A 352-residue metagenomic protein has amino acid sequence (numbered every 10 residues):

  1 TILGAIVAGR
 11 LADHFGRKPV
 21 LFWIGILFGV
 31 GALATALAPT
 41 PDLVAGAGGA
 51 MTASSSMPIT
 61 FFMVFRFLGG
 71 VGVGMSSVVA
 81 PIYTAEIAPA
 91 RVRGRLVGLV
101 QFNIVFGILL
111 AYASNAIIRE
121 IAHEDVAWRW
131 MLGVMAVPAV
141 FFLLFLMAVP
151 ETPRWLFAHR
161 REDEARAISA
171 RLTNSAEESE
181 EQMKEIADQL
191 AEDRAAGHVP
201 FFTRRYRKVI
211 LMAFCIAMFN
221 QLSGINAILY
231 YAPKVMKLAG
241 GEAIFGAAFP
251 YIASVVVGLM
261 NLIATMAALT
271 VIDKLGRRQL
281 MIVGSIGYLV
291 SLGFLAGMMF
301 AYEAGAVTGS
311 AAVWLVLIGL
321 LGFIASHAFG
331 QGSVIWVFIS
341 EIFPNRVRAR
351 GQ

Functional and structural regions predicted by a protein language model:
T1-D163, S169-A170, L190-Q352: Alpha-helical transmembrane bundle of multi-pass membrane proteins
T173-A176: Short helix/loop segments within enzyme catalytic domains that coordinate or immediately flank catalytic cofactors
S179-D188: Short, well-structured alpha-helical segments
